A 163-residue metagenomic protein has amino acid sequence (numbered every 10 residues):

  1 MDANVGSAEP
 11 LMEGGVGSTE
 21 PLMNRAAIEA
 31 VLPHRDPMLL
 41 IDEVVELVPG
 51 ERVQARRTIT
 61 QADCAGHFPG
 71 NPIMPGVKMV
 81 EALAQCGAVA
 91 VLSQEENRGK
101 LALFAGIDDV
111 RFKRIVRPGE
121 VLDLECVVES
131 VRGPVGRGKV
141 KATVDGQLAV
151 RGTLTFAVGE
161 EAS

Functional and structural regions predicted by a protein language model:
D2, E20-L22, G87-D123, R151-A157: Hydrophobic beta-strand-centered segment that forms part of the acyl-chain substrate-binding groove
D2, G6, P10-E13, G17 (+4 more regions): HotDog/MaoC-like acyl-thioester-processing domains
M23-R35: Short aromatic-glycine motifs in intrinsically disordered, low-complexity regions
D36-M74: Catalytic strand-loop segment that frames the active site of acyl-thioester-processing enzymes
I41-D42, I107, R137, R151: Hydrophobic residues on conserved beta-strands that form the core of alpha/beta folds
D42-V45, D108, K113, V127-E129: Conserved positions in beta-strands of structured domains
T60, A65-L92, F104: Compact, glycine-rich, soluble single-domain proteins
I73, G99, P134-G136: A conserved beta-turn-beta hairpin within the catalytic core of GNAT-like acetyltransferases that forms part
